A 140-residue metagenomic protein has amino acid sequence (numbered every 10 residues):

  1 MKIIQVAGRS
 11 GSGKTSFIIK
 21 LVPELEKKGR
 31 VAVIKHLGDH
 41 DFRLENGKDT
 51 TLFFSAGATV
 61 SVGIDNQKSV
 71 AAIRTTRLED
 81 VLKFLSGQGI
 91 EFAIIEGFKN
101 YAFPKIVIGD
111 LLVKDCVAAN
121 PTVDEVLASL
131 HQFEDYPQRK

Functional and structural regions predicted by a protein language model:
M1-I3: Extreme N-terminal starter segment of soluble prokaryotic enzymes
V6: Hydrophobic anchor at the beta1->P-loop junction of P-loop NTPases
S10: The conserved Walker
K14: Conserved lysine of the Walker
V22-I73: N-terminal phosphate/diphosphate-binding loop that engages ATP/GTP or pyrophosphate donors across diverse enzyme folds
I73-Y101: Phosphate-binding/switch loop-helix module in NTP-utilizing enzymes
F92-R139: Phosphate/Mg2+-binding loops and adjacent switch elements in nucleotide/diphosphate-handling enzyme cores
